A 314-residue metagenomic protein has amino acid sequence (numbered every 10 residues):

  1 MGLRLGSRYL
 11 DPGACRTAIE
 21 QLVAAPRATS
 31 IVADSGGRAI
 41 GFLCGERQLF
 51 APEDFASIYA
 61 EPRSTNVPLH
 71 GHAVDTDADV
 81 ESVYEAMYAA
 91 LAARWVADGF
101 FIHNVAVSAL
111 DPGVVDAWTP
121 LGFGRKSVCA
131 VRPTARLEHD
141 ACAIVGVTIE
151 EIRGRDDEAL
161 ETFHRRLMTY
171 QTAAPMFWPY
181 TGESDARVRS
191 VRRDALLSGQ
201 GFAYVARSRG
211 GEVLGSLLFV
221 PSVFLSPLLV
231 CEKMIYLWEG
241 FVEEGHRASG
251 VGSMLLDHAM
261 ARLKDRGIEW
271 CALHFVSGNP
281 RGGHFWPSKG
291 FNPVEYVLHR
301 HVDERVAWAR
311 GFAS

Functional and structural regions predicted by a protein language model:
M1, T148-T172: A short beta-loop-alpha structural element at the N-terminal edge of CoA-dependent acyl/N-acetyltransferase catalytic
M1-A18, Q171-V191: Conserved GNAT-fold acetyl-CoA-binding loop/helix
G2-E85, R209, L217-W238: Conserved donor-binding loop and adjoining core beta-sheet/short helix segment in diverse acyl/aminoacyl transferases
G45, H70, V74-D79, V83-Y88 (+3 more regions): Conserved beta-strand-loop-alpha-helix junction that forms the acyl-donor binding cleft
A78-R94, V242, A248-A261, D265 (+1 more regions): Conserved acetyl-CoA-binding loop-helix of GNAT-fold acetyltransferases
A89, A93, A109-R125, S253 (+3 more regions): Conserved active-site alpha-helix within GNAT-family acetyltransferase domains
W95-V107, L263-H274: Conserved GNAT acetyl-CoA-binding A-motif
P133-R155, A307-S314: Conserved N-terminal entry element of GNAT/NAT acetyltransferase domains
